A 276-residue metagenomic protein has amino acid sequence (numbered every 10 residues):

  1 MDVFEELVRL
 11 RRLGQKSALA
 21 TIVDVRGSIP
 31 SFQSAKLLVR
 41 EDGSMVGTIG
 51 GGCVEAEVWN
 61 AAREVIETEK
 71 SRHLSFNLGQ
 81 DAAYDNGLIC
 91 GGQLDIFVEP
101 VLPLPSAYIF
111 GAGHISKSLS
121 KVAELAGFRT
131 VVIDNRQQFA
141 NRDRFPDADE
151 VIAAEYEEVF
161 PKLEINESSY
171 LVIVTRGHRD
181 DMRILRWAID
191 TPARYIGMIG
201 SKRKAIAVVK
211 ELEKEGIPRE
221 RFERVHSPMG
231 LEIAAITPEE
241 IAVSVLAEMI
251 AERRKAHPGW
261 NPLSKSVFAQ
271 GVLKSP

Functional and structural regions predicted by a protein language model:
M1-I152, P161-Y170, K204, K210-E213 (+1 more regions): Segments forming oxygen-rich coordination pockets for charged ligands
G51, A112, G177-H178, S201 (+1 more regions): Short beta->alpha junction loops/turns
V122, R183-A188: A short acidic, amphipathic alpha-helical/loop segment
G127, A148-D149, P192-A193, R221-F222: A generic structural signal for alpha->beta connector loops
I133, Y170, T175, R186-E211: ADP-ribose/adenylate-binding Rossmann-like module
I152-E157, L163, T175-R179: A general structural motif
F160-P161, L185: Short hydrophobic/charged patches on amphipathic alpha-helices used for structural packing and interfaces
S201, P218-A251: Active-site capping/gating segments
